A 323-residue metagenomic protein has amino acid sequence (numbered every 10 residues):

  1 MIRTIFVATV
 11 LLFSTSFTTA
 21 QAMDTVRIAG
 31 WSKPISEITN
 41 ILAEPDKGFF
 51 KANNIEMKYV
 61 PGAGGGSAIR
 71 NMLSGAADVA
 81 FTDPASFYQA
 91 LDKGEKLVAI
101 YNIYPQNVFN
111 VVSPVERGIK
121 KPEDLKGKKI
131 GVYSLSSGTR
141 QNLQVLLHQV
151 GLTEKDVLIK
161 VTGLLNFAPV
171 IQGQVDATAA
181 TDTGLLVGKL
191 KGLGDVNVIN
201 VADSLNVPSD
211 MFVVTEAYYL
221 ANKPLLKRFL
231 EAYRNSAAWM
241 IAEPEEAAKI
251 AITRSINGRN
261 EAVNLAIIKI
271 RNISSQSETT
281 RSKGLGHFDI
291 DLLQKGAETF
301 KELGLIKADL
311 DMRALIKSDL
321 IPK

Functional and structural regions predicted by a protein language model:
M1-F6: Bacterial N-terminal signal peptides that target proteins for export
L12-A20: C-terminal segment of classical bacterial N-terminal signal peptides
A22-Q172, D176-D182, V198-I199, N206: Short, glycine-/small- and polar/acidic-enriched structural segments that line small-molecule recognition paths
L42, Y88, Q144, L186-K189 (+2 more regions): Predominant activation on well-ordered alpha-helical scaffold segments within soluble catalytic domains
K58, N264-I273, L310-P322: Short linear loop/turn motifs
P84-A85, L165-R259: Pocket-lining segment of extracytoplasmic ligand-binding domains
A221-L305: Secondary-structure end/capping motifs
L293-K323: Conserved C-terminal helix/tail region of periplasmic/extracytoplasmic solute-binding proteins
